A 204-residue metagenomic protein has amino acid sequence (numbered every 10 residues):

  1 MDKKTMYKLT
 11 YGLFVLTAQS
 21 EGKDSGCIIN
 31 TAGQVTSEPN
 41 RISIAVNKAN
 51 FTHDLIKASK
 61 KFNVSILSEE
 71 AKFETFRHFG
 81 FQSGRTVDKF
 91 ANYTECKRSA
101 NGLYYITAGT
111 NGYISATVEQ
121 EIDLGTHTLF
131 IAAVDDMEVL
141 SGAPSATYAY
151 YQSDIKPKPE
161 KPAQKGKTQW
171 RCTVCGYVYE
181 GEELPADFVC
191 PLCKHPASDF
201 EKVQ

Functional and structural regions predicted by a protein language model:
M1-V174, Y179: Basic, polyanion-binding surface patches
G181-E182, A197-K202: Short, non-ligating residues that shape and space the ligands of small metal-coordination modules and catalytic
G181-V189: Short linker/helix segments within small regulatory modules
